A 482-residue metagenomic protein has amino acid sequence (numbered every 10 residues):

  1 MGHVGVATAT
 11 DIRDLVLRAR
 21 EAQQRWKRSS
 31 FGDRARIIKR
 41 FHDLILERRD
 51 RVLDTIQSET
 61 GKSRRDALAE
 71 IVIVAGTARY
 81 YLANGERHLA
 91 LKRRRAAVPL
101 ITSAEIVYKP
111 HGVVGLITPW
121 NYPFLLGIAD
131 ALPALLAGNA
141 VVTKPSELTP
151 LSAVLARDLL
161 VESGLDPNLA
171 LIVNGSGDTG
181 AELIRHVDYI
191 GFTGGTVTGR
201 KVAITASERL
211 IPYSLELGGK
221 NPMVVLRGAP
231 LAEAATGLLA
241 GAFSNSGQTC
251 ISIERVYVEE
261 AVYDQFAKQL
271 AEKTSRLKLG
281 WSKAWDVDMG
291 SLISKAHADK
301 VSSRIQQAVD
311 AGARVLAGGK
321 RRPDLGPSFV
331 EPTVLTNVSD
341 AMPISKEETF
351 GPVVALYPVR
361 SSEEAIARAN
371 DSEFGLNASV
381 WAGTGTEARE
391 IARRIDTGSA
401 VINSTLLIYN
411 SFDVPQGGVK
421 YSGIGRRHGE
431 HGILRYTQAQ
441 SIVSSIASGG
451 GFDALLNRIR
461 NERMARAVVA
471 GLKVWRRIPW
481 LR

Functional and structural regions predicted by a protein language model:
M1-S103: N-terminal Rossmann-like NAD(P)+-binding subdomain of aldehyde/semialdehyde dehydrogenases
M1-V4, K278, R322, F329-R482: Conserved C-terminal structural/oligomerization subdomain of aldehyde/semialdehyde dehydrogenase
G2-A7, E21-R28, L116, M223-V225 (+5 more regions): Short, well-ordered beta-strand elements within core beta-sheets of diverse protein domains
D11, D178-E182, E364: Short acidic active-site motifs
Q23, K27, H42-I45, R49 (+20 more regions): Structural signal for hydrophobic packing residues in well-ordered secondary-structure cores of soluble enzyme domains
R34, I56, A78, G138 (+9 more regions): Residue-level signal for inorganic ion chemistry
R94-E233, V359: Rossmann-like NAD(P) dinucleotide-binding subdomain of oxidoreductase/dehydrogenase enzymes
Y189, V197-S339, I402, M464-A465 (+1 more regions): ALDH superfamily catalytic-core signature
